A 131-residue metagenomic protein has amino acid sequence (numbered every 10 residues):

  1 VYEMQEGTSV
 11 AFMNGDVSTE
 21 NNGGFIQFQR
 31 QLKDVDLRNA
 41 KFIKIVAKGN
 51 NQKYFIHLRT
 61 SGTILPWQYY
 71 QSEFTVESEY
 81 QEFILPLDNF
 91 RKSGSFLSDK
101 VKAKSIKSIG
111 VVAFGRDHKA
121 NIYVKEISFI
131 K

Functional and structural regions predicted by a protein language model:
V1-K131: Beta-rich carbohydrate-recognition modules and glycan-binding surfaces
